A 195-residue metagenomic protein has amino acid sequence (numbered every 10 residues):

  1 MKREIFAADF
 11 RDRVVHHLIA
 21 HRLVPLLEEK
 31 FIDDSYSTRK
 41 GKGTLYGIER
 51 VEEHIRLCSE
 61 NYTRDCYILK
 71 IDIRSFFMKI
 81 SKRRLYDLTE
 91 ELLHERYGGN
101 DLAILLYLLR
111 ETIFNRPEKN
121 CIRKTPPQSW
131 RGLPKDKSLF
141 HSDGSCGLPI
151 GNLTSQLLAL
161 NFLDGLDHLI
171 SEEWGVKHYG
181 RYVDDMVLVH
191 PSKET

Functional and structural regions predicted by a protein language model:
R3-D34, Q128-S129, K135-F140: Glycine/proline-rich, flexible active-site/cofactor-binding loop segments that harbor closely spaced acidic
E4-I5, D9, R13, K30 (+4 more regions): Residue-level preference for alpha-helix termini and adjacent loops
F10-R11, V15, G43, D101 (+1 more regions): Generic detector of ordered secondary-structure context
V15, T44-G47, S155, A159: Phosphate/oxyanion-binding active-site loops and adjacent basic polyanion-contact surfaces
H17-R22, R50, L88, N161 (+1 more regions): Long, highly charged amphipathic alpha-helices
A20-S81: Active-site-proximal segment of RNA-dependent polymerases
N61-V183, V187-T195: Conserved polymerase palm-domain catalytic core
